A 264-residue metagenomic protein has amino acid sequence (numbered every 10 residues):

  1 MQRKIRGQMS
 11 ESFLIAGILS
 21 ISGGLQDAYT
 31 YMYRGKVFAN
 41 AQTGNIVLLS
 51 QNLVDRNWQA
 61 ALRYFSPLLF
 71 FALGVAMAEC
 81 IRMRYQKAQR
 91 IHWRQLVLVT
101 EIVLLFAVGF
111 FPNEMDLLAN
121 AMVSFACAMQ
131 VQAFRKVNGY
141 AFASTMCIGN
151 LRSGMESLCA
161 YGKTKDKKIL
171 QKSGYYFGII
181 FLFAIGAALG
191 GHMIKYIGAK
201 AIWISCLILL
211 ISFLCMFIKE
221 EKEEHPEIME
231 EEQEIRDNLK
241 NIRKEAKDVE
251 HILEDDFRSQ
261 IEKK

Functional and structural regions predicted by a protein language model:
Q2-K264: Alpha-helical transmembrane segments of multi-pass membrane proteins
